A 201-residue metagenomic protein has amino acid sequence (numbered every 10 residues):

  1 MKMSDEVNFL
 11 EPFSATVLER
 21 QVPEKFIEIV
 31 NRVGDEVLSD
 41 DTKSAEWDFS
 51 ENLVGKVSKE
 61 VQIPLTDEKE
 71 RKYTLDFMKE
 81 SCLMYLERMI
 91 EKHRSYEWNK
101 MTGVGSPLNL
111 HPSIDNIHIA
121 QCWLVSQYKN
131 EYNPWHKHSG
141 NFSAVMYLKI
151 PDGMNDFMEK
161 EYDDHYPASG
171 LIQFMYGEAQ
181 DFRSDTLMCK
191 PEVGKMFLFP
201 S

Functional and structural regions predicted by a protein language model:
M1-P112, W123, K129-N133: Non-heme Fe(II)/2-oxoglutarate
H118-L198: Catalytic core of non-heme Fe(II) oxygenases with the double-stranded beta-helix
